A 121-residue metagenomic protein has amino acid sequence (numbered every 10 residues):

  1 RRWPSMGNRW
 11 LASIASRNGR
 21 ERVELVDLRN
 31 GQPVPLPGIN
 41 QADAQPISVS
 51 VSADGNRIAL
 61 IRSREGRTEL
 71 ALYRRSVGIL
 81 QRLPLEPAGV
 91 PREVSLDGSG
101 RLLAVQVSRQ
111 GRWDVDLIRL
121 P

Functional and structural regions predicted by a protein language model:
R1-S16: Beta-strand-rich domains and repeat architectures in extracellular enzymes and scaffolds, especially beta-propellers
N8-R9, D54-N56, S99-R101: Short coil/turn segments that connect the beta-strands within blades of beta-propeller domains
S13-N18, A59-E65, A104-Q110: Beta-strand C-termini and the immediately following turn/loop, strongest in propeller blades
R20-E24, G66-A71, G111-I118: Structural motif
D27-G31, R74-G78, L120-P121: Short loop/turn segments that connect beta-strands within beta-propeller blades
P37-D43, P84-A88: Surface loop/turn motifs at the tips and blade-to-blade linkers of beta-strand repeat domains
S95-P121: Blade-level signature of beta-propeller repeat domains, shared across WD40, Kelch, NHL, RCC1 and BNR/Asp-box propellers
